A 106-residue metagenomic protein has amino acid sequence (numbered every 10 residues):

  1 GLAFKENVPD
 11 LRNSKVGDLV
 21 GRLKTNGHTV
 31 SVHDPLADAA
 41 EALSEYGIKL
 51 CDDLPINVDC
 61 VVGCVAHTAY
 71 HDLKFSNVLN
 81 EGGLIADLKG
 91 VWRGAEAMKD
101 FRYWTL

Functional and structural regions predicted by a protein language model:
G1-L106: Structural/interface elements that position substrates and couple domains in central-metabolism enzymes
